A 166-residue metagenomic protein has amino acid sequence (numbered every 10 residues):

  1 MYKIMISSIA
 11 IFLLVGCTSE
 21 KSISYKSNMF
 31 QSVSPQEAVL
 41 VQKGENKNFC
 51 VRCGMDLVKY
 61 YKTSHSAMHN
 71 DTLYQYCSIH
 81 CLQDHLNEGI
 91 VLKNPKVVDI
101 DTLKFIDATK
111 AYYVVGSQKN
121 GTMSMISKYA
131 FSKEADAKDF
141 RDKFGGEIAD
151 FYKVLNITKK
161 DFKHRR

Functional and structural regions predicted by a protein language model:
Y2-S8: Sec-dependent signal peptide recognition, specifically the positively charged N-region followed immediately by
L14-G16: C-terminal motif of bacterial Sec signal peptides marking the signal peptidase cleavage site
T18-E20: Bacterial signal peptide processing site
K47: Residues immediately within or flanking Cys/His clusters that coordinate Zn2+ in small zinc-binding modules
C50-C53: Short cysteine-rich clusters marking metal-coordination/redox-active sites
V58: Short functional micro-motifs and their immediate structural scaffolds
D71-L82: Beta-edge loop/turn motif
S132-R166: C-terminal partner/receptor-binding element of secreted or periplasmic proteins
